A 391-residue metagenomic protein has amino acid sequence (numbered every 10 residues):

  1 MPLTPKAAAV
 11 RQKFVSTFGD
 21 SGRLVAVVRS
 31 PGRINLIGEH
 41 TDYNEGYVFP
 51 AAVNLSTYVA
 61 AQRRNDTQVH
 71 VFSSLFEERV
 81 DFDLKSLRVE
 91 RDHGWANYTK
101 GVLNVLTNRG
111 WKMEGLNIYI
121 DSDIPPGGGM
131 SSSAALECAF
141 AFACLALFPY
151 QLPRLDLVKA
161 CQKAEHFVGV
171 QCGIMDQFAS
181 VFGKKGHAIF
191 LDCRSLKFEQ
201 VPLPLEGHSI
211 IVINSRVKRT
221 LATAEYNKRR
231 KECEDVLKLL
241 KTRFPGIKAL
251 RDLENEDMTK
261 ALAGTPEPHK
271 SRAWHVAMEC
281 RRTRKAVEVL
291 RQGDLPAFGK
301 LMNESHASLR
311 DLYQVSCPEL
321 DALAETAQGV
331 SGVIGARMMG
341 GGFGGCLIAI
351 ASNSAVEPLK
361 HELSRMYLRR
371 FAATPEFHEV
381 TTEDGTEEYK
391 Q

Functional and structural regions predicted by a protein language model:
M1-R33, Y58-D92, H187-G335, I350-Q391: C-terminal nucleotide
M1-V28, I34, G38-Y47, D83-S86 (+3 more regions): Gly/Ser-rich oxyanion-binding loop with an adjacent helix/lid that shapes the negatively charged ligand pocket
N35, T57-A61, F178-V181, C346-I348: Short beta-strand scaffold segments in enzyme catalytic cores
E45-A52, R229-R230: Short Gly/aromatic-enriched secondary-structure transition segments
P50-A52, A60-R63, G110: Short, charge-rich binding segments
A134-A135, C346-I350: FabD-like malonyl-/acyl-CoA
F343: Glycine-rich phosphate-binding loop
